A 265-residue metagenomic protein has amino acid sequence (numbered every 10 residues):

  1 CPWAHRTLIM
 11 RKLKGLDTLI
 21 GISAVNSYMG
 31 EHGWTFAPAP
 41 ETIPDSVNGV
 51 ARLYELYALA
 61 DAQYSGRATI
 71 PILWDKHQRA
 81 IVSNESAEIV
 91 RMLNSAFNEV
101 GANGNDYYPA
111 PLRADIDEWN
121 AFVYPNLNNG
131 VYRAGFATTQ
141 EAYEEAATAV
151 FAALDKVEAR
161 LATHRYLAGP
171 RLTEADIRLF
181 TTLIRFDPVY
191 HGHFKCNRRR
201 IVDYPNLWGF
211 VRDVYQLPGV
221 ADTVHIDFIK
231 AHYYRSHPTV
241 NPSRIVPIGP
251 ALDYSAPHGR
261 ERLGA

Functional and structural regions predicted by a protein language model:
P2-A265: C-terminal alpha-helical interaction module
